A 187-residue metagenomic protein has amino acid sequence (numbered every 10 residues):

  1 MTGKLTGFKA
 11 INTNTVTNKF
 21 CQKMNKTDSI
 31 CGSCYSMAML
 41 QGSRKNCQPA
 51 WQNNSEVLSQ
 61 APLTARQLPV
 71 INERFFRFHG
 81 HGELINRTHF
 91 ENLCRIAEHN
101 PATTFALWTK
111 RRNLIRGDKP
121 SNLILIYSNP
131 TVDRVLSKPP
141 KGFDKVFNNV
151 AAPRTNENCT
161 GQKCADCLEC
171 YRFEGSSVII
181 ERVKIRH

Functional and structural regions predicted by a protein language model:
M1-H187: Class I S-adenosyl-L-methionine
